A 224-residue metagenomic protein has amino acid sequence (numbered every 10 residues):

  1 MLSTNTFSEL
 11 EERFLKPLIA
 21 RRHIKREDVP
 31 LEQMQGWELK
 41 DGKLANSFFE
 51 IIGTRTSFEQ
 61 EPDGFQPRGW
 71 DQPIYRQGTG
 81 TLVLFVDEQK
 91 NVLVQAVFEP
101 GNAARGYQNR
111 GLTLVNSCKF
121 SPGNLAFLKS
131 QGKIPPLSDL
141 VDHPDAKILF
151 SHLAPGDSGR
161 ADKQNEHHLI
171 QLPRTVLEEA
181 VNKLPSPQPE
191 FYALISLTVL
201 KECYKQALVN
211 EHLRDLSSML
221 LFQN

Functional and structural regions predicted by a protein language model:
M1-D63, Q206-N224: N-terminal domain-onset segments
G42, D63-G64, K90, G132: Intrinsic-disorder/low-complexity loop/linker signature
E50-L82: Short linear interaction motifs
I51, V92-V94, L169: Generic structural hydrophobic/aromatic packing signal, biased to beta-strands
E59-P67, A103-R110, L128-Q131, E178-F191: Intrinsically disordered, low-complexity coil segments
L82-L93, E99-A103: Hydrophobic, ordered structural segments
A96, P100-L153: Compact, glycine/acidic-enriched structural inserts
D145-N224: Elongated scaffolding segments in large macromolecular assemblies, built predominantly from amphipathic alpha-helices
